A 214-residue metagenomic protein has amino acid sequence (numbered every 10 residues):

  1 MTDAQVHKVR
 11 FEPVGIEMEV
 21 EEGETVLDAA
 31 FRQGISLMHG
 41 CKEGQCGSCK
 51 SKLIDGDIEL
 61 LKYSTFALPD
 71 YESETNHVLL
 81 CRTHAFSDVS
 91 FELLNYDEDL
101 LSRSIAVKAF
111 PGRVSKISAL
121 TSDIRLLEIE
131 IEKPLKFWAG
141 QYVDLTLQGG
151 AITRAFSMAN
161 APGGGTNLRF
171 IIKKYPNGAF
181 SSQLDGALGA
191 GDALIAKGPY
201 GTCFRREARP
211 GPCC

Functional and structural regions predicted by a protein language model:
M1-L37: N-terminal pre-ligand scaffold of iron-sulfur
V9, A29-M38, S48-D97: Iron-sulfur (Fe-S) cluster-binding segments and ferredoxin-like electron-carrier domains, especially [2Fe-2S]
S102-A193, F204: Ferredoxin-reductase
G198-P210: A short, basic/flexible loop-to-alpha-helix module at the beginning of a structural domain
P212-C214: Conserved beta-strand elements of the Class I
